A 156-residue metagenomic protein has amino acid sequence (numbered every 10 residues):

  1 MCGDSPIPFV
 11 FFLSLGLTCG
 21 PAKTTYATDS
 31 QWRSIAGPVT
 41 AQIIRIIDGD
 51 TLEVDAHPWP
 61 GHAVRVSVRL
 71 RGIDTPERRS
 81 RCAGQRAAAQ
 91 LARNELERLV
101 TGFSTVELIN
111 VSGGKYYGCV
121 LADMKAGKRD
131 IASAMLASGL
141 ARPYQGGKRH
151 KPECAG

Functional and structural regions predicted by a protein language model:
C2-G156: Small beta-barrel nucleic-acid-binding modules, primarily SNase/OB-fold domains and secondarily Tudor-like barrels
